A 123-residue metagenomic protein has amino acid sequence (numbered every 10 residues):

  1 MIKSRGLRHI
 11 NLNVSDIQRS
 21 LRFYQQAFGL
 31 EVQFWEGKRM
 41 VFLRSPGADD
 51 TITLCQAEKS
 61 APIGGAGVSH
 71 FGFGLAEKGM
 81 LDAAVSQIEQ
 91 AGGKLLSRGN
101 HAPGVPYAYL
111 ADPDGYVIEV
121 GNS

Functional and structural regions predicted by a protein language model:
M1-K3, V85-S123: Vicinal oxygen chelate
G6-S15, R44, P62-Q87, P106-A111: Vicinal oxygen chelate
N11-I52: Core segments of cupin and vicinal oxygen chelate
E36-G37, M80, N100: Proline- and acidic/polar-enriched loop/turn elements at helix boundaries
A48-T53, D114-I118: Short, charged/polar, Gly/Pro-enriched secondary-structure boundary elements
C55, G72-G74, R98, G121: A cross-family glycoside hydrolase active-site/sugar-binding cleft signature
C55-A61: Short beta-strand/turn micro-motifs at beta-sheet edges
